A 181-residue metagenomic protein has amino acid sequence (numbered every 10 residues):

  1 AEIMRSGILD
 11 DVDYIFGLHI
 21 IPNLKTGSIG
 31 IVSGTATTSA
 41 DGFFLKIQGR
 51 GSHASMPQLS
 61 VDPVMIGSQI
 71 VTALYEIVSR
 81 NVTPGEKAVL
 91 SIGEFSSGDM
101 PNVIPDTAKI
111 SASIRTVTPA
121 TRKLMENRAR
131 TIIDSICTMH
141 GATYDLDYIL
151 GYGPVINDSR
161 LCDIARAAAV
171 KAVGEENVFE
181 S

Functional and structural regions predicted by a protein language model:
A1-P105: Histidine/acidic-residue-rich, glycine-tolerant segments that coordinate divalent metal ions
S68-S181: Metal-dependent amide/peptide-bond hydrolase catalytic core, centered on the "pita-bread" metallohydrolase fold
